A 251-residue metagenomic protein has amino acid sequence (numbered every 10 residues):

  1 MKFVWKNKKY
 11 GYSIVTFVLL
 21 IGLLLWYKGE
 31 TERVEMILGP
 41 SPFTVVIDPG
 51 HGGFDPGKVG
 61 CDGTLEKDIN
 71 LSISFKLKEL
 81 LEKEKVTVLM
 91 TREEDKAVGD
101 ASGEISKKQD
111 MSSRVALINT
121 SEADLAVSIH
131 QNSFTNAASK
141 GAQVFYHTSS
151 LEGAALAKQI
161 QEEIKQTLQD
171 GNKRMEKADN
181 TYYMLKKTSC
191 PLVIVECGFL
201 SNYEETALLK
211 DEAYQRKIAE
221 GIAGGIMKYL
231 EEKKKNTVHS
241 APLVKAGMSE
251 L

Functional and structural regions predicted by a protein language model:
M1-L251: Catalytic-site microenvironment of enzymes that process N-acetyl-hexosamine-containing cell-wall polysaccharides
